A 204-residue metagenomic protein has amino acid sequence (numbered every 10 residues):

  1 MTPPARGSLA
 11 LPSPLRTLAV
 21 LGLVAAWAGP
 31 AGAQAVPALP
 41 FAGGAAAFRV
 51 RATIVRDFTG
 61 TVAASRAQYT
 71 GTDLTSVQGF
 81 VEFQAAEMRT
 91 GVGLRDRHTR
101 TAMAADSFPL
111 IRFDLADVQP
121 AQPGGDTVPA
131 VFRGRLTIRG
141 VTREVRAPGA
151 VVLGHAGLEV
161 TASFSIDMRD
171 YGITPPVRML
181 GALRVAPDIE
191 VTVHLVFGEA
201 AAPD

Functional and structural regions predicted by a protein language model:
M1-T2, D204: Short, intrinsically disordered, low-complexity terminal/loop segments
T2-A19: Bacterial N-terminal signal peptides that target proteins for export
G7-L9, A25, G32: Residue-level detector of alpha-helical hydrophobic segments embedded in or interacting with membranes
R16-A28: Bacterial N-terminal signal peptides
A33-D204: Low-complexity, acidic/polar, glycine-enriched regions of mature
